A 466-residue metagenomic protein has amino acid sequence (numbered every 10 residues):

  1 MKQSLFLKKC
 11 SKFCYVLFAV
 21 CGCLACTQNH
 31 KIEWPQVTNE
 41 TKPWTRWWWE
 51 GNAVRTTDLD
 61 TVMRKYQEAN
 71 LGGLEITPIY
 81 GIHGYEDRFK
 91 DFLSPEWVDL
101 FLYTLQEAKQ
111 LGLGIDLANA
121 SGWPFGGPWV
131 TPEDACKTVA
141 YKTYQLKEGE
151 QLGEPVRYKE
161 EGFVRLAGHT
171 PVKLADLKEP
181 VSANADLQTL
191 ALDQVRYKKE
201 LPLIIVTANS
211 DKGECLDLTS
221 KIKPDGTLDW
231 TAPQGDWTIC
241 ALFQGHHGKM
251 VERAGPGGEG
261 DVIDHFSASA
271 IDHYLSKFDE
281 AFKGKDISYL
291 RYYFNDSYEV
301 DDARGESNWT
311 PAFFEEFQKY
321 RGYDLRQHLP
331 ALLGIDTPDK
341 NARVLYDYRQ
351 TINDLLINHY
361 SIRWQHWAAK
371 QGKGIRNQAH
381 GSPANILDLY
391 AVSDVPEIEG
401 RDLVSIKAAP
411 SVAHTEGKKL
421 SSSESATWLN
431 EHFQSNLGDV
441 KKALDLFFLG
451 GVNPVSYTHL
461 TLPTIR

Functional and structural regions predicted by a protein language model:
L24-A25: C-terminal motif of bacterial Sec signal peptides marking the signal peptidase cleavage site
H30-P35, K42, V54, D58-D60 (+3 more regions): Mature extracytoplasmic enzyme cores
P43-V54, H83-V98, A254-H273, N341-N358 (+2 more regions): The substrate-binding groove and active-site-proximal loops of carbohydrate-active enzymes, especially glycoside
W47, A108, Y293, A368 (+1 more regions): Conserved, mostly hydrophobic/aromatic
D116-G122, F294, I357, S361-A384: Aromatic-lined carbohydrate-recognition surfaces of secreted/lumenal glycan-active proteins
P124-A135, Y298, D302-G305, R376-D402 (+1 more regions): Substrate-binding cleft/loops of secretory-pathway carbohydrate-active enzymes
A369, L387-Y457: Catalytic-core region of carbohydrate-active enzymes that cleave or remodel glycosidic bonds
T458-T464: Conserved small/polar residues in nucleotide/adenosyl-binding loops
